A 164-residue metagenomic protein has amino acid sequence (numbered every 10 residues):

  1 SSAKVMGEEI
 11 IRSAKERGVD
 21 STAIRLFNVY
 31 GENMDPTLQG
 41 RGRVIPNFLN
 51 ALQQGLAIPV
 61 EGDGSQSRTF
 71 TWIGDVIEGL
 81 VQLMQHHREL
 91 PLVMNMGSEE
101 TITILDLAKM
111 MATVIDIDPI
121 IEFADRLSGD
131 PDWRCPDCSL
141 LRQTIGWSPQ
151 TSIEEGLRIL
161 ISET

Functional and structural regions predicted by a protein language model:
S1-E8, L38-P46, T69-F70, T101: Short-chain dehydrogenase/reductase
S1-T22, F27, L49-Q54: Active-site Tyr-X1-5-Lys
E8-R12, P46, V81, L105: Short, hydrophobic alpha-helix immediately C-terminal to the catalytic nucleophile
V19-R43: Flexible, glycine-rich beta-alpha linker
M34-D35, L49-N50, S65: Short capping/connector residues at structural and topological boundaries
L52-T164: C-terminal substrate-binding subdomain of Rossmann-fold SDR/epimerase-dehydratase oxidoreductases
